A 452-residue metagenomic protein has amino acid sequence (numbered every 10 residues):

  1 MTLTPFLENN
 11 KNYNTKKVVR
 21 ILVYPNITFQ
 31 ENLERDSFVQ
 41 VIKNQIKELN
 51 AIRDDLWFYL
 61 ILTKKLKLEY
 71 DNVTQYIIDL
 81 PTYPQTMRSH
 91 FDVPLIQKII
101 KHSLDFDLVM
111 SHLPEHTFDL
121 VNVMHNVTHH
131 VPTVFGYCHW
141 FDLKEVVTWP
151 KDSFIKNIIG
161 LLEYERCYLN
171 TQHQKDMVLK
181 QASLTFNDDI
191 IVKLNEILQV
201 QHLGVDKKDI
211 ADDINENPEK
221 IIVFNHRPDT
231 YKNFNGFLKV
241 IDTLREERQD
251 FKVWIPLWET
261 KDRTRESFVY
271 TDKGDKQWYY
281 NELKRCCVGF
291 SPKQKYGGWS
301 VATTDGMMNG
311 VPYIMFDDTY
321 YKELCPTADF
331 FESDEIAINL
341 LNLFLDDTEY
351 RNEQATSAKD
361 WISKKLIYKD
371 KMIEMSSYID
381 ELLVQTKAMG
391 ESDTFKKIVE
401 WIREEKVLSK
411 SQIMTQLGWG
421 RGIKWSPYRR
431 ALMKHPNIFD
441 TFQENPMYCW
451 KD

Functional and structural regions predicted by a protein language model:
M1-K67, L104, L244-R245: N-terminal subdomain of nucleotide-sugar transferases
V19-Y24, Y168, D213-K232, L238-D242: Conserved donor-binding/catalytic core segment of Leloir-type glycosyltransferases
S37-Q40, T348-K387: A charged, aromatic-enriched C-terminal amphipathic alpha-helix characteristic of glycosyltransferases across folds
S111-T117, C138: Short His-centered aromatic/hydrophobic patch
F154, L162-I197: A short, active-site helix/loop in glycosyltransferases that binds the activated sugar's phosphate group
I255-V288: Nucleotide-activated donor-binding/catalytic signature segment of Leloir-type glycosyltransferases, i.e., the conserved
N281-G298, V311: Acidic donor-binding loop of glycosyltransferase active sites
M308, P312-M315: Short hydrophobic beta-strand element within catalytic cores of glycosyltransferases and related nucleotide-activated
